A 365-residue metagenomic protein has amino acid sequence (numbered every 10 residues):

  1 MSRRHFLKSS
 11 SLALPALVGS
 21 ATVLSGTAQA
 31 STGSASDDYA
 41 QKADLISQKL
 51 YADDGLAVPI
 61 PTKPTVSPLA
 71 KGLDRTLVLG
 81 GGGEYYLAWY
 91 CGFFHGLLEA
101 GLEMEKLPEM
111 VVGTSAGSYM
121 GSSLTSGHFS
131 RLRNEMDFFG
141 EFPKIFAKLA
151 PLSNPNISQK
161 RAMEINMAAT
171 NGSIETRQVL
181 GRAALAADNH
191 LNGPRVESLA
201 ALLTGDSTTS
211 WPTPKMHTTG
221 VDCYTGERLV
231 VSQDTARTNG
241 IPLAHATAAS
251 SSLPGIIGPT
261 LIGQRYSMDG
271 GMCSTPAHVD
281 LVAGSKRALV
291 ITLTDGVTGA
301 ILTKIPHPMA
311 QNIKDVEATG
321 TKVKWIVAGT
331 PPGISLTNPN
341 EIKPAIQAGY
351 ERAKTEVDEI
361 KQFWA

Functional and structural regions predicted by a protein language model:
R3, L7-S10, A35-V111, S122-A365: Patatin-like phospholipase
H5-G26: N-terminal export signals
V23-A35: Signal peptide processing junction and immediate N-terminal pro/mature segment of secreted/exported proteins
G113, G117: Gly/Ala-rich beta-loop-alpha elbow adjacent to hydrolase catalytic centers
